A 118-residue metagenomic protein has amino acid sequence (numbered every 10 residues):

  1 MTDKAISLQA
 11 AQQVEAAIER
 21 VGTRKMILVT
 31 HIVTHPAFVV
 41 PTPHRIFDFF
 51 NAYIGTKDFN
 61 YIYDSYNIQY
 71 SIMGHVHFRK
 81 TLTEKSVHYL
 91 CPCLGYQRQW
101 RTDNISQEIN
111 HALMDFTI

Functional and structural regions predicted by a protein language model:
M1-F49: Active-site-proximal loop/helix segment associated with metal-binding centers of metalloenzymes
Q13, H75-V76: Generic detector of contiguous secondary-structure segments
I27, Y70-S71: Hydrophobic "anchor" residues on beta-strands that sit immediately upstream of conserved functional sites
T30, M73-G74: Short His-Asn-centered micro-motif
V40-A52, T56-Q69, V76-I118: Binuclear metal-dependent phosphoesterase catalytic core
